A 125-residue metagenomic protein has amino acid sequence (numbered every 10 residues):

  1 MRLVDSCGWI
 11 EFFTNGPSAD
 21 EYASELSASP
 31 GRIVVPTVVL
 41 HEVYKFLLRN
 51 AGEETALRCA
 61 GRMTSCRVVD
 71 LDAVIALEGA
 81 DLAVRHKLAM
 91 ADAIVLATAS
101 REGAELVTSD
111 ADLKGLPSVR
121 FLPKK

Functional and structural regions predicted by a protein language model:
M1, S65, L96-K125: Acidic, PIN/NYN-like endoribonuclease modules and their adjacent C-terminal/linker elements
M1-V35, L47-R58, K124-K125: Short, well-structured N-terminal submotif of metal-dependent ribonuclease cores
D5, E42, D92, D110: Acidic active-site catalytic centers that drive phospho-/nucleotidyl reactions and related ester hydrolyses
W9-I10, L40, A76, L113-K114: A generic structural signal for short hydrophobic patches within well-formed alpha-helices
E42-V43, R62, E78: A general alpha-helix detector
V68-S109: Active-site neighborhoods of divalent-metal-dependent phosphate/nucleic-acid chemistry enzymes
